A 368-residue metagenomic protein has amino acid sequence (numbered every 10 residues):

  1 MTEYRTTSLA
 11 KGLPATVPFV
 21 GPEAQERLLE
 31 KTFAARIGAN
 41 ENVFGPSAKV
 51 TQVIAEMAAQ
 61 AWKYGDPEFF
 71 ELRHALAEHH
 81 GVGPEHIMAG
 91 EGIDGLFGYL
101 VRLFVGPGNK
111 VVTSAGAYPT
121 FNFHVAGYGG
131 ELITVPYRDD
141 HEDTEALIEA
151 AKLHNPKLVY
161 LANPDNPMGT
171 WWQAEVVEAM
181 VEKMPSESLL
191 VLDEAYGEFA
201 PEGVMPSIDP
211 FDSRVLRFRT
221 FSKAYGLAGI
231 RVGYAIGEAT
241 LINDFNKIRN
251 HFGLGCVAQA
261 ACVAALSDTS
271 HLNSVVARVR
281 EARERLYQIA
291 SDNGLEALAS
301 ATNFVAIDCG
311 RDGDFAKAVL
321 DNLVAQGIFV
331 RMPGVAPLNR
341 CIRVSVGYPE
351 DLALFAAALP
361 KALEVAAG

Functional and structural regions predicted by a protein language model:
M1-K63, N155: N-terminal "arm"/small-domain region of PLP-dependent enzymes with the aminotransferase-like
G65, F70-K110: Phosphate-binding glycine-rich loop
E68, R214-S291, L295-L298: PLP-dependent aminotransferase class I/II
G83-I87, P107-K110, E187, E194 (+2 more regions): Short acidic capping loops at alpha-helix termini that bridge into adjacent secondary structure
L103-L161: PLP-dependent aminotransferase-like
A126, E142-N155, P167-L227: Active-site pre-lysine segment of PLP-dependent enzymes
R280, D292-Q326, I342: Conserved PLP-binding catalytic core of the aspartate aminotransferase-like
A318, N322-R331, V335-G368: PLP-dependent enzyme catalytic core of the Aspartate aminotransferase-like
